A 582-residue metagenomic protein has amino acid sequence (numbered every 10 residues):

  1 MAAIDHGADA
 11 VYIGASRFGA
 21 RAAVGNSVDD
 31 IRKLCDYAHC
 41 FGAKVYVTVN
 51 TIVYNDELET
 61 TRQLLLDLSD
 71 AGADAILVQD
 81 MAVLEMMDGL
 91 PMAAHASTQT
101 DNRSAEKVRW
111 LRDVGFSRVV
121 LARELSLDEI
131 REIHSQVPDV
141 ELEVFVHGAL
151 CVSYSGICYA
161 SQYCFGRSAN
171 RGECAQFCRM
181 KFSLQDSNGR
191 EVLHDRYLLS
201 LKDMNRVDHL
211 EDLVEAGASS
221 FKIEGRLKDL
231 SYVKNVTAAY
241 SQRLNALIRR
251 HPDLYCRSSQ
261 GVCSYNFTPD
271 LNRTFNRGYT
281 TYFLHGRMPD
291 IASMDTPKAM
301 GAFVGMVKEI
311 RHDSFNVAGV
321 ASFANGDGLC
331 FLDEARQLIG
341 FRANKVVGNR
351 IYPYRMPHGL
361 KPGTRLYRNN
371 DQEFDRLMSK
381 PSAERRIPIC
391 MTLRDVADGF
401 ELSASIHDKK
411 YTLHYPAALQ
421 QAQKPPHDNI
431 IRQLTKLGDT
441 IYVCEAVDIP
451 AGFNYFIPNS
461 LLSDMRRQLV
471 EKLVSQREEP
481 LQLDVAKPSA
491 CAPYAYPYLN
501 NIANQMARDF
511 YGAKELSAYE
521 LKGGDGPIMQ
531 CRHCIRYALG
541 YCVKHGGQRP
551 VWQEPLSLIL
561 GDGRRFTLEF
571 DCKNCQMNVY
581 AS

Functional and structural regions predicted by a protein language model:
M1-D5, A10-A20, D30, L34-C35 (+4 more regions): Surface-exposed amphipathic alpha-helical tracts and adjacent flexible/coil segments at the periphery of soluble enzymes
A23-S27: An active-site metal/cofactor-coordinating segment within enzyme catalytic domains
T51, Q79-V83, T100-N102: Short glycine-enriched loops at secondary-structure junctions
L84-G89: Short active-site loop/helix that positions an aromatic residue
R103-K107: Short, glycine/polar-rich helix-capping loops at beta-to-alpha or helix-loop-helix junctions that flank or form
